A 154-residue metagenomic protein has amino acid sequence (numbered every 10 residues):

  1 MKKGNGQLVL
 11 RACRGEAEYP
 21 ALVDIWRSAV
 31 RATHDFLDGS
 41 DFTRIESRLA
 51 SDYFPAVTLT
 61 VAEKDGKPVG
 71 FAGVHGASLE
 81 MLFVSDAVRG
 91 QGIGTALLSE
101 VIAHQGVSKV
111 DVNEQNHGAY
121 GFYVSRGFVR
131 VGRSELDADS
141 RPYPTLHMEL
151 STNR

Functional and structural regions predicted by a protein language model:
L8-D24: A short beta-loop-alpha structural element at the N-terminal edge of CoA-dependent acyl/N-acetyltransferase catalytic
D24-A50: Conserved GNAT-fold acetyl-CoA-binding loop/helix
A50-V61, S78: A short helix-loop-beta-strand connector motif used in the catalytic cores of GNAT acetyltransferases and, in some
T58-G70: Conserved beta-hairpin
S78-R89, V112-N113: A short, internal acetyl-CoA/4′-phosphopantetheine-binding micro-motif in the GNAT/acyltransferase core
G90-A103, Y120-G121, S125: Conserved acetyl-CoA-binding loop-helix of GNAT-fold acetyltransferases
A103-Q115: Conserved GNAT acetyl-CoA-binding A-motif
V124-R133: Conserved acetyl-CoA-binding loop of GNAT-fold acetyltransferases
